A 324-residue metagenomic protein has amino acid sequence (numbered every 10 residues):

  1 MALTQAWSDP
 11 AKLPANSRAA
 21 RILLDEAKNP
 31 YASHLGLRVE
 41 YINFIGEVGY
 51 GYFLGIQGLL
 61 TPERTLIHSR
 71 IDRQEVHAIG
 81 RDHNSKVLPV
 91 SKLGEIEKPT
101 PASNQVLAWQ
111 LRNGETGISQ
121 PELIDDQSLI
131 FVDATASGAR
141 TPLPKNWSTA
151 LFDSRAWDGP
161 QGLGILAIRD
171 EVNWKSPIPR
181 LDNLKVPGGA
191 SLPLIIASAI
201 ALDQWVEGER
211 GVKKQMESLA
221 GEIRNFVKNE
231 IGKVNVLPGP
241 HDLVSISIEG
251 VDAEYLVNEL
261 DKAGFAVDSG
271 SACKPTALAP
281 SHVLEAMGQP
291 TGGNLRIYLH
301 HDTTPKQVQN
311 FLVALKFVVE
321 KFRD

Functional and structural regions predicted by a protein language model:
M1-D324: Pyridoxal 5′-phosphate
